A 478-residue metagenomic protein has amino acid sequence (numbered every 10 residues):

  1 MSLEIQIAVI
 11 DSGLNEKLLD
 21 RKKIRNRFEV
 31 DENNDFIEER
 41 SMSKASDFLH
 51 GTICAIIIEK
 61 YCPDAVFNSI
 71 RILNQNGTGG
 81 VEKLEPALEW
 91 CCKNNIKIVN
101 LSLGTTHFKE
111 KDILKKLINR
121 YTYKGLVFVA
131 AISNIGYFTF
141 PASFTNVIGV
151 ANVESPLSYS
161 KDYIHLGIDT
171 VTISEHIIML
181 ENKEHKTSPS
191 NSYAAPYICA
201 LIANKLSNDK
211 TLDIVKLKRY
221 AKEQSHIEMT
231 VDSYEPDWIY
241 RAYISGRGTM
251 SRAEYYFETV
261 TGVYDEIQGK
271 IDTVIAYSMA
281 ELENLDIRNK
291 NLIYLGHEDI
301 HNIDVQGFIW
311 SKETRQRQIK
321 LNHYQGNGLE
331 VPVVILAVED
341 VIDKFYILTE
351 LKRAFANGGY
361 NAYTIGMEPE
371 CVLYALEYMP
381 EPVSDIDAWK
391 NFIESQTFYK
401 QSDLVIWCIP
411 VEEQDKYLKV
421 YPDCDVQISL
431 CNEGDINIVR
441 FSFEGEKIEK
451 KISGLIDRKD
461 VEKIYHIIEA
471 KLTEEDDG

Functional and structural regions predicted by a protein language model:
M1-Y61, A65: Active-site core segment of subtilase-fold serine proteases
L3, I98-N100, N208-E258: C-terminal subdomain of the subtilisin-like protease fold in secreted/lumenal serine endopeptidases
D11-G13, Y137-S207: Extracellular S/T/G-rich loop segment that most often corresponds to the catalytic His/Ser-adjacent loop
R40-T106, C199: Subtilisin-like peptidase catalytic core
G79-N100, E110-L126, G136-G149, P156-V171: Mature extracellular/periplasmic domains of secretome proteins
F257, Y264-I335, E449-K451, K459-G478: Short, basic phosphate-binding NTP loop
L321-C371: Walker A (P-loop) phosphate-binding motif
R353-I428, N432-N437, E449-A470: ATP-dependent carboxylate-amine ligase catalytic core
